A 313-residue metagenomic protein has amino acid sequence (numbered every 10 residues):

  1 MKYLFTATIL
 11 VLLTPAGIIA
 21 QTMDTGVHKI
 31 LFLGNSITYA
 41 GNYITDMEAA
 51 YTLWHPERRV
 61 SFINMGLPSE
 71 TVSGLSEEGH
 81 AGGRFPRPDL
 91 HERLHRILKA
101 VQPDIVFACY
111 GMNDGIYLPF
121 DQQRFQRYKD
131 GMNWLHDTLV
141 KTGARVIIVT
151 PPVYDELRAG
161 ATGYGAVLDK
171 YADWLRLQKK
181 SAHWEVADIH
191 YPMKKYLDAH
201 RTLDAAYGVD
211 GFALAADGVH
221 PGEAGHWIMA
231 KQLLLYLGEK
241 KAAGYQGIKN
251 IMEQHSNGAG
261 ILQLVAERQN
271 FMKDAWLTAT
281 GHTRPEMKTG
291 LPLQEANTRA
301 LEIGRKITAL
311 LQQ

Functional and structural regions predicted by a protein language model:
M1-L4: Positively charged n-region of N-terminal signal peptides that target proteins for export
T6-A16: Bacterial N-terminal signal peptides
I19-S69, S73-S76, R84, L94-Q102 (+2 more regions): Serine-esterase "nucleophile elbow" of acetyl-processing enzymes
G26, N42, A182, D204-Q313: Conserved catalytic region of serine esterases and O-acyltransferases that act on ester linkages in lipids
L33, T45, G74-E77, R84-Q126 (+3 more regions): Oxyanion-hole/transition-state-stabilizing segment in secreted/luminal serine hydrolases and related acyltransferases
S36-Y39, L67-S73, I105, M112-Y117 (+3 more regions): Solvent-exposed loop/turn segments at secondary-structure junctions within structured extracellular/periplasmic domains
V140-R145: A short helix->loop->beta-strand "cap" motif at the edges of active sites that frequently abuts
E156-Y191: Substrate-gating cap/lid alpha-helix
